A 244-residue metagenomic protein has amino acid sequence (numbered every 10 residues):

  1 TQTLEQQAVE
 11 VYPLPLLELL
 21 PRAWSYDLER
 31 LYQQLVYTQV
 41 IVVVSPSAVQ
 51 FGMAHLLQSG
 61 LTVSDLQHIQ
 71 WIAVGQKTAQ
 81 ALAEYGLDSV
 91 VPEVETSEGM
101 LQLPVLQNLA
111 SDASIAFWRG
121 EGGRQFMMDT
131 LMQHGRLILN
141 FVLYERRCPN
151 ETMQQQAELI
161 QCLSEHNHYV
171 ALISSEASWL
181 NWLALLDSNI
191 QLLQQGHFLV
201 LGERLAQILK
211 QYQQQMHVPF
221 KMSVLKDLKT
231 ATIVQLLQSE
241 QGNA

Functional and structural regions predicted by a protein language model:
T1-A244: Signature of uroporphyrinogen-III synthase
